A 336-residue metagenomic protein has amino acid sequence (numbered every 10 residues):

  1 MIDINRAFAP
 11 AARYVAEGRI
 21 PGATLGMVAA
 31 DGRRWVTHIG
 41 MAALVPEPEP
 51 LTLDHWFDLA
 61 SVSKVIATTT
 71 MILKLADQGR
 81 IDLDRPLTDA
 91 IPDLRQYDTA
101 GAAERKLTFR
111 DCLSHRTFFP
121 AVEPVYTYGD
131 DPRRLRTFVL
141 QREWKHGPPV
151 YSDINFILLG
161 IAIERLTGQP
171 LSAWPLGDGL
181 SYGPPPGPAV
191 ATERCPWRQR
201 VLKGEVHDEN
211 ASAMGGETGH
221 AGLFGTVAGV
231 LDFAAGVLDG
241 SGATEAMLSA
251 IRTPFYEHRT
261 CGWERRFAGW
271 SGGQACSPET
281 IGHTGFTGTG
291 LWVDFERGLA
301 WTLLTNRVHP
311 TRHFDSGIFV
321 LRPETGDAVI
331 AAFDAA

Functional and structural regions predicted by a protein language model:
I2-L59, R80, R312: Short, conserved catalytic-motif segment at the N-terminal edge
D3, A7, L59, S63 (+5 more regions): Hydrophobic (often cysteine-bearing) scaffold residues that line and stabilize catalytic clefts of nucleotide/cofactor
F8-A12, L25, D31, D58-D84 (+3 more regions): Active-site SXXK
P21-A23, T287-G290: Short loop/turn microsegments at loop-to-beta-strand junctions
W35-T37, L291, G298-R307, T311-H313: Short, well-ordered beta-strand elements
V36, P86, D98-T280: Short, surface-exposed loop or secondary-structure junction motifs that flank catalytic or metal-binding residues
L87-R95: Acidic helix-start/capping segments at beta-turn-to-alpha-helix junctions
D239, M247-E257, A268-W270, P310-A336: Short, gly/Ser/Thr-rich active-site loops of penicillin-recognizing serine hydrolases
